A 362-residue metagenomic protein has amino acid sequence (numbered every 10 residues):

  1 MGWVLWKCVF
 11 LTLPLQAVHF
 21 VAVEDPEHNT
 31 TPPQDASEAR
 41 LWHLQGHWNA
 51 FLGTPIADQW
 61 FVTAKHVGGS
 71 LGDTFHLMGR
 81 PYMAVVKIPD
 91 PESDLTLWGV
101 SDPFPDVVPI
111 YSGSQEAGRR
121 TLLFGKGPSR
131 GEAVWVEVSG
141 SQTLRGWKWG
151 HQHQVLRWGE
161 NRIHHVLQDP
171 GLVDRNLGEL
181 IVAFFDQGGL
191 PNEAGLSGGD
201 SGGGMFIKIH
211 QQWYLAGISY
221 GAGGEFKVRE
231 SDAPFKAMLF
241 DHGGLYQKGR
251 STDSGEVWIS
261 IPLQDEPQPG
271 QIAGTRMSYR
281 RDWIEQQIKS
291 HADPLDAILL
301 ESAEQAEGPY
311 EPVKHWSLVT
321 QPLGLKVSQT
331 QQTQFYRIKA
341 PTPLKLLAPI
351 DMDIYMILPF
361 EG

Functional and structural regions predicted by a protein language model:
M1-L11: Sec-dependent signal peptide recognition, specifically the positively charged N-region followed immediately by
L13-A17: Sec/Tat signal peptide C-region and signal peptidase I cleavage site
V18-L44, F51-G68, H153-W158, A194-A297: C-terminal subregion of chymotrypsin/trypsin-like serine protease catalytic domains
H47, T54-I56, G69, H76 (+8 more regions): Extracellular/periplasmic catalytic domains that process cell-envelope and extracellular macromolecules
A57-D58, V62-S93, P103, E116-F124 (+3 more regions): Catalytic-histidine neighborhood of serine endopeptidases, predominantly the chymotrypsin-like S1/PA family
H66-S70, S101-P105, K126-G131, H165-D169 (+5 more regions): Acidic glycine-/aspartate-rich tracts in secreted/extracellular proteins
S101-G195, A216-D241: Chymotrypsin/trypsin-fold serine protease catalytic domain
Q286-G362: Short, composition-biased motifs enriched in small/polar/acidic residues
